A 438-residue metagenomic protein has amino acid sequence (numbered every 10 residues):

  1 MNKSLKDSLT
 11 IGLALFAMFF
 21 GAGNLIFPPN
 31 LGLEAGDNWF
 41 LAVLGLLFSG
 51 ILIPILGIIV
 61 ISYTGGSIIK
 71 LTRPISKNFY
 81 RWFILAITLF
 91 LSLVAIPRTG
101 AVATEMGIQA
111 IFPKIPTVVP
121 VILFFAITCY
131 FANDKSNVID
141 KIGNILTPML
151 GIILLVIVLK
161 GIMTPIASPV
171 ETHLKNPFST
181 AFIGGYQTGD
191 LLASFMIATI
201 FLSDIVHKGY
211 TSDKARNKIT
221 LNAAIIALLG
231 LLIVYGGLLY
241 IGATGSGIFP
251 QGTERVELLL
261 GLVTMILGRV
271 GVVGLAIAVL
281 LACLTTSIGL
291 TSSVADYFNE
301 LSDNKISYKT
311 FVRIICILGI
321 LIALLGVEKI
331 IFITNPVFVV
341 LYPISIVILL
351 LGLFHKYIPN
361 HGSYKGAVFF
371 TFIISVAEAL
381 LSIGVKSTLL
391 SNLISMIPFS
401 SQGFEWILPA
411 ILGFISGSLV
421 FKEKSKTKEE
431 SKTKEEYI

Functional and structural regions predicted by a protein language model:
S8-L46, L56-G57, I69, F201 (+2 more regions): Transmembrane helix-boundary motif of multi-pass solute transporters/channels
T10-F20, L25, T88, S92 (+5 more regions): Hydrophobic, membrane-embedded alpha-helices of multi-pass small-molecule transporters
T10-L13, A17-F19, L47, W82-A86 (+7 more regions): Transmembrane alpha-helical segments of multi-pass small-molecule transport proteins
E34-A126, N133, L284: Membrane helical hairpin/interfacial module
Y63-L71, F125-L146, H207-Y210, I320-F332 (+1 more regions): Membrane-water interface regions at transmembrane-helix termini and the short interhelical loops of multi-pass membrane
I68-P74, I233-L284, T291, E300 (+1 more regions): TM-loop-TM module centered on a large, flexible mid-protein loop between adjacent transmembrane helices in multi-pass
D134-I145, P177-A181, F201-G230, G247-L260 (+1 more regions): Hydrophobic, small-residue-rich membrane helices and short re-entrant helix-turn-helix hairpins that build
I157, T164, H361-I438: A generic transmembrane alpha-helix motif of multi-pass inner-membrane proteins
